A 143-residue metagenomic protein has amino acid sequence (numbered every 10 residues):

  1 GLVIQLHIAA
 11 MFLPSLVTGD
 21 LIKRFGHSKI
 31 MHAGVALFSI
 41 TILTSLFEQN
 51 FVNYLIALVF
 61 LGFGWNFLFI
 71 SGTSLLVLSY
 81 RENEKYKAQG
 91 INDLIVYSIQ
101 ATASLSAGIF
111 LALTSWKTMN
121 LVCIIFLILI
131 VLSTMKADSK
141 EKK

Functional and structural regions predicted by a protein language model:
G1-A10: Loop-to-transmembrane helix entry
L13-H27, L111: Helix-to-loop junctions at the C-terminal end of transmembrane segments in multipass secondary transporters
K29-L43, I124: Structural signature of the two symmetry-related core transmembrane helices
T41, V52-F60: Paired small-residue
F67-Y80: Intracellular juxtamembrane helix-capping segments at the cytosolic ends of symmetry-related transmembrane helices
E84-A112: A late C-terminal transmembrane helix in Major Facilitator Superfamily
I109-L127: A membrane-interface helix-boundary motif in multi-pass transporters
I124-K143: Multi-pass alpha-helical transporter architecture, strongest for 12-TM Major Facilitator/SLC carriers used
